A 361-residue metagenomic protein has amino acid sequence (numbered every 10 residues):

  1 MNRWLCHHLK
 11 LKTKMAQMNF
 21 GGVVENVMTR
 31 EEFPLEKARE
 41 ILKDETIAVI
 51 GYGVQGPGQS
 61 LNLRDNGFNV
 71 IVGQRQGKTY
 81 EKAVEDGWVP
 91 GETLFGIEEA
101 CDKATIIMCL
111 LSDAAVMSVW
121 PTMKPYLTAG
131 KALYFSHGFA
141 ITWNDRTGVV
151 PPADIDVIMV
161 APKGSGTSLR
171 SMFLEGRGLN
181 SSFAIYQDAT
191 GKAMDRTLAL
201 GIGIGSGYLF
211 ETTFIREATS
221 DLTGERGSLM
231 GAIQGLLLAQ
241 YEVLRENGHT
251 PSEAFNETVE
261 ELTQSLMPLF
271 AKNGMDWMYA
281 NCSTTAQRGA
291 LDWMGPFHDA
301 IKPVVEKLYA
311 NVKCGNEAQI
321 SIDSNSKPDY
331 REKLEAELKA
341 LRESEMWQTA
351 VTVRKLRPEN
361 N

Functional and structural regions predicted by a protein language model:
H8-F20, E25-E31, E246-N361: NAD(P)-dependent Rossmann-like dehydrogenase/reductase catalytic/cofactor-binding core
A16-G91: NAD(P)+-binding Rossmann beta1-loop-alpha1 motif at the extreme N-terminus of oxidoreductases
R75, W88-T142, V150-S165: Rossmann-like NAD(P)-binding element
Y80, A100, V116, P251-F255: Small-residue helix-packing motif on alpha-helices
Y134-R226: Rossmann-fold dinucleotide-binding core
G191-E246, S252-F270: Active-site-proximal catalytic alpha-helix in oxidoreductases
